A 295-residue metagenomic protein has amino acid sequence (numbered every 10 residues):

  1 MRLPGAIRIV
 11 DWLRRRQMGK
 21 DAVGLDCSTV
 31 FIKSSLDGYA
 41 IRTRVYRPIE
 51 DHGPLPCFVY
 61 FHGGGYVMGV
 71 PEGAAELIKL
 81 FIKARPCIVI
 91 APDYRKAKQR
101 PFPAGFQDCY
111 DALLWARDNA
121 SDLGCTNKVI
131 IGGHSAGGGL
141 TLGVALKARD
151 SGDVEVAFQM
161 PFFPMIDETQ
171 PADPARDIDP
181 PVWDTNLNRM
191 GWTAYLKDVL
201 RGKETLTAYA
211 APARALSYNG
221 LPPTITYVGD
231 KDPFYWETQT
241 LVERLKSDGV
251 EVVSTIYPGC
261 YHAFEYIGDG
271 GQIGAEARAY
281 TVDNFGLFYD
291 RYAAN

Functional and structural regions predicted by a protein language model:
M1-F31: An N-terminal hydrophobic leader/cap segment in hydrolases
D26-N295: Alpha/beta-hydrolase superfamily serine-hydrolase fold, recognizing
